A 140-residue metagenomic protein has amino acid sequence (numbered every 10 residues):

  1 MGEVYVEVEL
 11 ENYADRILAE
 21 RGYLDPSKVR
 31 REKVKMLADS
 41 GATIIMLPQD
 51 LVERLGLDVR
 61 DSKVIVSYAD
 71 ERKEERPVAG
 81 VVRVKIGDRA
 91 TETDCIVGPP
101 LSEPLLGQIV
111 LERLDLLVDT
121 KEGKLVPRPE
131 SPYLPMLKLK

Functional and structural regions predicted by a protein language model:
M1-K140: Pepsin/retropepsin-fold aspartyl endopeptidases
